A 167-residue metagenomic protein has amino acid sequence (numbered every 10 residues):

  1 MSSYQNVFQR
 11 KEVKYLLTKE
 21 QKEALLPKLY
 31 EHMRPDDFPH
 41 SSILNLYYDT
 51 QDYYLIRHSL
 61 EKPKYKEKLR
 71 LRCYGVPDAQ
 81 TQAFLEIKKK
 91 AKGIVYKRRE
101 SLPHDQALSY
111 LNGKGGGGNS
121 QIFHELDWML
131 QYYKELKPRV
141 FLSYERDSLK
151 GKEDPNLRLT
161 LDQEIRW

Functional and structural regions predicted by a protein language model:
M1-W167: Phosphate-end processing signature that detects enzymes handling 5′-triphosphorylated RNA and polyphosphate
